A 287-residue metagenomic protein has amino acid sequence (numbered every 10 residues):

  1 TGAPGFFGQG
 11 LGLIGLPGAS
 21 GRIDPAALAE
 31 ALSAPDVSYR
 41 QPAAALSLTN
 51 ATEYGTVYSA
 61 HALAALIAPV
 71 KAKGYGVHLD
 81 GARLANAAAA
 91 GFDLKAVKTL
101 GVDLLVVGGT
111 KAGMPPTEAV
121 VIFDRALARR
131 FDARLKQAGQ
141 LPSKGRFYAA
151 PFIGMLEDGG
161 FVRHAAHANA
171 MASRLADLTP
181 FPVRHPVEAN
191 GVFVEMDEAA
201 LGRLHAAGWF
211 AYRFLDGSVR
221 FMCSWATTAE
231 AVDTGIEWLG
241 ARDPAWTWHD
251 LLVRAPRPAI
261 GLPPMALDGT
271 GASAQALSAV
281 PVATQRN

Functional and structural regions predicted by a protein language model:
T1-A207, A211-T227, G235-D243, T247-A266 (+1 more regions): Conserved PLP-enzyme active-site core in the AAT-like
D233, R254, P281-A283: N-terminal non-cleavable signal-anchor helices
M265-N287: Long, low-complexity, intrinsically disordered segments
